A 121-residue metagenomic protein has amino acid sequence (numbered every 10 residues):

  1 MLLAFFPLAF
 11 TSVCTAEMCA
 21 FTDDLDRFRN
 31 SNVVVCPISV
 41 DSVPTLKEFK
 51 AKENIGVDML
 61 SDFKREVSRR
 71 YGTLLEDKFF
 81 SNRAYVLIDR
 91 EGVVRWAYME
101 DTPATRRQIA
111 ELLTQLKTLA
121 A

Functional and structural regions predicted by a protein language model:
M1-A121: Chalcogenol-based redox active-site neighborhoods
